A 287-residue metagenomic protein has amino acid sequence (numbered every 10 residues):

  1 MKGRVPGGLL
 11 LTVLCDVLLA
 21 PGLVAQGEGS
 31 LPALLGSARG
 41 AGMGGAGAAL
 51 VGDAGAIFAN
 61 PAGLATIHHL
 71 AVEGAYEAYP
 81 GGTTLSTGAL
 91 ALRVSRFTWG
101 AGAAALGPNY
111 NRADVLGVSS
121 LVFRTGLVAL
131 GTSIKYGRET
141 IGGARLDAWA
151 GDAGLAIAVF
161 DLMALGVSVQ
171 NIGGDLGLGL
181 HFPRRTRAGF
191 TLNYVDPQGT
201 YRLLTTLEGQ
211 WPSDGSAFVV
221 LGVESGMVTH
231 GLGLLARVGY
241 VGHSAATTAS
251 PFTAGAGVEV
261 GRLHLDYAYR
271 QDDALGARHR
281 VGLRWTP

Functional and structural regions predicted by a protein language model:
M1-G3: N-terminal secretory signal peptides that target proteins for export/translocation
V5-P6, S30: Generic early N-terminus positional signal peaking at residue ~5-7
P6-G8, S244: Serine/threonine-rich low-complexity intrinsically disordered regions
G8-A20: Bacterial N-terminal signal peptides
P21-A25: Sec/Tat signal peptide C-region and signal peptidase I cleavage site
Q26-P287: Subset of outer-membrane beta-barrel
